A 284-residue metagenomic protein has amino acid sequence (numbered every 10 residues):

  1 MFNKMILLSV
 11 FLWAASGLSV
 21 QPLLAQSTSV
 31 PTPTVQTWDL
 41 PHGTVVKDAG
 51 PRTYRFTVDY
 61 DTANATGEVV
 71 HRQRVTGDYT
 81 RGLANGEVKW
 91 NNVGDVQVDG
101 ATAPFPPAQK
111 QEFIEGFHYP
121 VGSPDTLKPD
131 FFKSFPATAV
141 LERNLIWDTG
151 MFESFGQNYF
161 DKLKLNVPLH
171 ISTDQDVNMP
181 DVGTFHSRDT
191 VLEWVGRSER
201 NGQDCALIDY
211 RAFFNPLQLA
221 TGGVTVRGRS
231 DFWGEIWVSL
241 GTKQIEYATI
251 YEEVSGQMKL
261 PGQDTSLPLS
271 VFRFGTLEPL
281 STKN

Functional and structural regions predicted by a protein language model:
M1-N3: N-terminal secretory signal peptides that target proteins for export/translocation
M5-A14: Sec-dependent N-terminal signal peptides
W13-P22: C-terminal segment of classical bacterial N-terminal signal peptides
S27-N284: Signature of exported/secreted
